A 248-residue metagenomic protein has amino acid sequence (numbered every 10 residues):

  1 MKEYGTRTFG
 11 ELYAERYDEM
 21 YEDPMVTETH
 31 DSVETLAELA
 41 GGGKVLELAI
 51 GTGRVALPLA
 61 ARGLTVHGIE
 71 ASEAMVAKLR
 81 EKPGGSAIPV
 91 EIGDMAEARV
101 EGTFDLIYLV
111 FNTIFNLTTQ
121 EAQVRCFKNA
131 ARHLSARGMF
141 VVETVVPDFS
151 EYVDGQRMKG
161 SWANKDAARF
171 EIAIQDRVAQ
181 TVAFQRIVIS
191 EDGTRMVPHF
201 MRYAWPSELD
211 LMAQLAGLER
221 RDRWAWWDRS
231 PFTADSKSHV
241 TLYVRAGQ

Functional and structural regions predicted by a protein language model:
M1-G41: Conserved class I S-adenosyl-L-methionine
G42-G51: Conserved class I S-adenosyl-L-methionine
G53-E97: Class I SAM-dependent methyltransferase SAM/SAH-binding core
E97-L106: A short acidic, Gly/Pro-enriched loop at the edge of an enzyme's catalytic core that lines a small-molecule cofactor
D105-E121: A short SAM/SAH-binding and catalytic strip from SAM-dependent methyltransferases
V124-A136: A short glycine-rich, Lys/Arg-flanked "PGG" loop and its adjoining helix->strand segment in the class I
V141-M212: SAM-dependent methyltransferase
P206-Q248: C-terminal lobe and adjacent flexible extensions of AdoMet/dcAdoMet transferase-like proteins
